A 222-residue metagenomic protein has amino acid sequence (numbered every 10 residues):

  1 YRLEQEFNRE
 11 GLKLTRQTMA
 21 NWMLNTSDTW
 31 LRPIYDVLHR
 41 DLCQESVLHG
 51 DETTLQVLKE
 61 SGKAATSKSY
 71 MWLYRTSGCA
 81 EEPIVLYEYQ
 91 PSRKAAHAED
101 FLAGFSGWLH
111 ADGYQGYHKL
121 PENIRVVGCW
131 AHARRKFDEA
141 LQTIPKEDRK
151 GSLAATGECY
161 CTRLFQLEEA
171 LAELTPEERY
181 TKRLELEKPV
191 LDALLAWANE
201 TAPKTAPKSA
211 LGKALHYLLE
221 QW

Functional and structural regions predicted by a protein language model:
Y1-W222: Catalytic center-proximal scaffold of phosphoryl-transfer enzymes
